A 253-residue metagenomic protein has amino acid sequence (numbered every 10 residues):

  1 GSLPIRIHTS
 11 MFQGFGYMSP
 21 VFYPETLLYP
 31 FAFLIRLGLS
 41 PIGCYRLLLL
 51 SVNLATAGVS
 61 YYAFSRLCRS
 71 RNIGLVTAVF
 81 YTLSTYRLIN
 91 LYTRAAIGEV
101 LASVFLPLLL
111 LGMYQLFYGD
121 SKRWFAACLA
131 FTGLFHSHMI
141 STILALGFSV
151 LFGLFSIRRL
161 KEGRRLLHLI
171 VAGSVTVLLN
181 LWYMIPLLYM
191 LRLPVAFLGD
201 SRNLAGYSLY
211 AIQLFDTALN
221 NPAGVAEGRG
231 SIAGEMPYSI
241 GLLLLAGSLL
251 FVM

Functional and structural regions predicted by a protein language model:
G1-M253: Membrane-embedded transmembrane-helix bundle of lipid-linked glycan/lipid transferases
